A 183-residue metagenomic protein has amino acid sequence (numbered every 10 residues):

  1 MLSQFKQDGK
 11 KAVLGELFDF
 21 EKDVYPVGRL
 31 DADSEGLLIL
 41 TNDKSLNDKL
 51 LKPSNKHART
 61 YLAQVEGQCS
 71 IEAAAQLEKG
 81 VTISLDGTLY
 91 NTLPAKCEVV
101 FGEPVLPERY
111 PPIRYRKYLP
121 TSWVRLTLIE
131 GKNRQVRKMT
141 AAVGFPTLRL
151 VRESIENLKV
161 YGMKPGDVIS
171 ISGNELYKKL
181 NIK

Functional and structural regions predicted by a protein language model:
M1-K183: RNA pseudouridine synthases
